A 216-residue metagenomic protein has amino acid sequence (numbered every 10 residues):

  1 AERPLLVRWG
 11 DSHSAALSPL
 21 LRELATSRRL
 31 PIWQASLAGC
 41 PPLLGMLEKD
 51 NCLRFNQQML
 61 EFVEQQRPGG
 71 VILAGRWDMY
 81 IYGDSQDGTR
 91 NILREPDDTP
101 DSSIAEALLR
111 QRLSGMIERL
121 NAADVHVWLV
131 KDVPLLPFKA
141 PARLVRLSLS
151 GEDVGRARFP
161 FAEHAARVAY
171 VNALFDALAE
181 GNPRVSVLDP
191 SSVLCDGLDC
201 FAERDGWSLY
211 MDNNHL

Functional and structural regions predicted by a protein language model:
A1-L216: Extracellular glycan-modifying ectodomains
